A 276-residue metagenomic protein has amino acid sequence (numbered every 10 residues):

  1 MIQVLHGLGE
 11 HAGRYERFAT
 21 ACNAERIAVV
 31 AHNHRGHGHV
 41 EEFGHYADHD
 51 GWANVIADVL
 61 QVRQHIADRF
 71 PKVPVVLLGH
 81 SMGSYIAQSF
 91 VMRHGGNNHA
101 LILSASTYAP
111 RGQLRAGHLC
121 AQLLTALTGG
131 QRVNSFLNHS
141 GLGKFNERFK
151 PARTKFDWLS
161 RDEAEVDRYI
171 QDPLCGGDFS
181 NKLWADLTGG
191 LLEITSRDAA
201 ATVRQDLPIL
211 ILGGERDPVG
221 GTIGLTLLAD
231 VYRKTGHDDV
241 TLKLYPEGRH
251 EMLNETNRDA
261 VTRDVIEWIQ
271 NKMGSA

Functional and structural regions predicted by a protein language model:
M1-G7: Short beta-strand element of the alpha/beta-hydrolase
G7-E10, S81, E215-R216: Active-site glycine-rich loops that stabilize anionic/oxyanionic intermediates across multiple enzyme folds
R14, A19-F43: Conserved alpha/beta-hydrolase
H49-D68: Alpha/beta-hydrolase active-site loop
R69-S81: Alpha/beta-hydrolase fold nucleophile elbow
A87-L174: Alpha/beta-hydrolase-fold enzymes
I211-G213: Short beta-strand/loop motif that positions the catalytic acidic residue of the alpha/beta-hydrolase fold
T235, D239-A276: Catalytic active-site module of serine/aspartate enzymes centered on a nucleophile-bearing elbow/loop
